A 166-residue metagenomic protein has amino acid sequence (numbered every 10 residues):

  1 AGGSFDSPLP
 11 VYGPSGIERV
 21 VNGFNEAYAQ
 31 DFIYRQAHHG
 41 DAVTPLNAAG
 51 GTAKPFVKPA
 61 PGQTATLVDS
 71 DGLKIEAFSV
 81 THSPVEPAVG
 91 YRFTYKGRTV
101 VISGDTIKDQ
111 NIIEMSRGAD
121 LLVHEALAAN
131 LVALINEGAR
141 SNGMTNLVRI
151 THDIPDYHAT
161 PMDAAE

Functional and structural regions predicted by a protein language model:
A1-V101: Binuclear metal-dependent hydrolase catalytic cores
G90, K96-V101, I107-E166: Cap/insert and terminal regions of metallo-dependent hydrolase folds
